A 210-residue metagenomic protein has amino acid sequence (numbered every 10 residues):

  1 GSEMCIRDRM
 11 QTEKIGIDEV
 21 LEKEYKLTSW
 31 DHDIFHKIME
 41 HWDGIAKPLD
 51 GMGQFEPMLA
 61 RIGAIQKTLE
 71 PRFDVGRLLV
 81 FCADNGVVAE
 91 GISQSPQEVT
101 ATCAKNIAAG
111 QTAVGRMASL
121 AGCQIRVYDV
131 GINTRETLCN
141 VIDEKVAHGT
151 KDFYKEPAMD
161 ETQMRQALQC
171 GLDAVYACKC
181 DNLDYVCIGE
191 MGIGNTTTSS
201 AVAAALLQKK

Functional and structural regions predicted by a protein language model:
G1-I6: Short, small-residue-biased leader/transition segments that mark boundaries at the very start of proteins
M10-K210: N-terminal loops that bind phosphate or other acidic moieties and the adjacent beta-alpha structural core
